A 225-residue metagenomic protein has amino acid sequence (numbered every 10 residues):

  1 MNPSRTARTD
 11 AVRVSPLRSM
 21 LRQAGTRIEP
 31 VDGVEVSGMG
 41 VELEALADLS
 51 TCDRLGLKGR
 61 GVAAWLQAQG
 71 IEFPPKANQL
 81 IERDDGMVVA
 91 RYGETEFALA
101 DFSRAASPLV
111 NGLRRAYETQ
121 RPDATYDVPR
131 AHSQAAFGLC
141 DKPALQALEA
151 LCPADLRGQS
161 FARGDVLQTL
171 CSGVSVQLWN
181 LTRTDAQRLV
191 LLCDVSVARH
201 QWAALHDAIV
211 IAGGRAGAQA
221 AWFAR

Functional and structural regions predicted by a protein language model:
M1-R225: Basic, glycine/lysine-rich polyanion-binding surfaces/domains
